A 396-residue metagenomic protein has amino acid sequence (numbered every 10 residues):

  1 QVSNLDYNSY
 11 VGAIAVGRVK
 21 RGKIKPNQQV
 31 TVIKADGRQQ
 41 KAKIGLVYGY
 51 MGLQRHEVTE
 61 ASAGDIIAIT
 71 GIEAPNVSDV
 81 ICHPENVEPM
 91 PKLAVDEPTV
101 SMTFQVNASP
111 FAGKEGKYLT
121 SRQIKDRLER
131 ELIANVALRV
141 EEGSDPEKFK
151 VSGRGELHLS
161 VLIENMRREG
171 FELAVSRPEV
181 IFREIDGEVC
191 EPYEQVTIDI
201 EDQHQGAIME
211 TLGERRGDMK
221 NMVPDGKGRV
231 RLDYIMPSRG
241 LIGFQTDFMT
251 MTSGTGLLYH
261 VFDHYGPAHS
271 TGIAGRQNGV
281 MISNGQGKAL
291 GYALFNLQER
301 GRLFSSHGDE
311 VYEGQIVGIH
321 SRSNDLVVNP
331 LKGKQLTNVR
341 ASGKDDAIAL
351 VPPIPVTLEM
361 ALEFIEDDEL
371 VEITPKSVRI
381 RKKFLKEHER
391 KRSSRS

Functional and structural regions predicted by a protein language model:
Q1-S3: C-terminal or mid-to-C-terminal helical accessory/interaction module adjacent to the motor/catalytic core
L5, S9-S396: Accessory interaction regions appended to the cores of large information-processing enzymes
